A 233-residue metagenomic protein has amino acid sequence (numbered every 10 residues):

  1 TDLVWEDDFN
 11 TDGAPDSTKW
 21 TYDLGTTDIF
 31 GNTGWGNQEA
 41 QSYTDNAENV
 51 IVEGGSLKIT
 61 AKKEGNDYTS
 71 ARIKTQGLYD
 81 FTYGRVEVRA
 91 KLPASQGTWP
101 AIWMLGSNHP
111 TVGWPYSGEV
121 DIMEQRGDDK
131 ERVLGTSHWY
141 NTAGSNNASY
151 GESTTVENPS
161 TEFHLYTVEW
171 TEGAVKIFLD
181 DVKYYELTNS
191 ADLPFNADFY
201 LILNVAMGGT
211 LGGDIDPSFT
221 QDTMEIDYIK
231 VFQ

Functional and structural regions predicted by a protein language model:
T1-Q233: GH16 jelly-roll
